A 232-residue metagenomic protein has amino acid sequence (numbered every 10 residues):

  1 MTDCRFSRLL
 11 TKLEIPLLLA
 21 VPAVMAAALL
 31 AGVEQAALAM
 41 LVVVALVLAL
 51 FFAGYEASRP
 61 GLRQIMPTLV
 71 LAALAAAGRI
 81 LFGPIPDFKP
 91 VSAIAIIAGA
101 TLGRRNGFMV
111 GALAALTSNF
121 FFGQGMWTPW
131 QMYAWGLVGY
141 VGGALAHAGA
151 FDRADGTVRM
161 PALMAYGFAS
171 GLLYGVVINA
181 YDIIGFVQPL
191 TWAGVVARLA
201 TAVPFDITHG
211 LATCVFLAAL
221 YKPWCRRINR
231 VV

Functional and structural regions predicted by a protein language model:
T2-I96: Hydrophobic transmembrane alpha-helices
T2-V44, Q124-A134, A144-V232: Membrane-embedded alpha-helical hairpins and interfacial helices in multi-pass inner-membrane proteins
L50-G54, V91-G107, V141, L145: Generic transmembrane alpha-helix motif of multi-pass integral membrane proteins
G61-Q64, R104-M109, D155-M160: Membrane-helix interface segments
L71-R79, G99-L102, G167-G175: Small-residue-rich segments of transmembrane alpha-helices in multi-pass membrane proteins, especially helix faces
A77-V91, A112-A146, L190: Interfacial aromatic-anchored transmembrane helix boundaries in multi-pass membrane proteins
M109-A112, L220: Short hydrophobic alpha-helical segments that form membrane-spanning helices or hydrophobic packing faces of helical
